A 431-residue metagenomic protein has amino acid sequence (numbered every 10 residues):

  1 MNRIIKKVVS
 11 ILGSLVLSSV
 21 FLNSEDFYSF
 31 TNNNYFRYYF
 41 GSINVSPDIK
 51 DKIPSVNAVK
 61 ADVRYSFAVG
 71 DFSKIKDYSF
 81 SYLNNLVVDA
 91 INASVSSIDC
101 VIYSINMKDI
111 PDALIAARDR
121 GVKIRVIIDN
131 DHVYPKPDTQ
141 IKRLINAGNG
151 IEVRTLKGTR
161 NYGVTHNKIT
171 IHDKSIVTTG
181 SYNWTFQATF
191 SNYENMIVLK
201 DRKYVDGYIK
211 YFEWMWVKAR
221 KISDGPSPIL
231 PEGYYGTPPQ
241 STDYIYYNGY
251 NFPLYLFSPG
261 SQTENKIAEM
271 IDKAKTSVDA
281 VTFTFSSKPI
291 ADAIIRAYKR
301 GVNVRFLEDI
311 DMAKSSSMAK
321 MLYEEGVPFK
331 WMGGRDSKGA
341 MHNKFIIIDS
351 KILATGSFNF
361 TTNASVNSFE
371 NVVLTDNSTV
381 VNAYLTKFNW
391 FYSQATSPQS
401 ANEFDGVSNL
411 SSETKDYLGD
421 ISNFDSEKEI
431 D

Functional and structural regions predicted by a protein language model:
N2-E25: Classical Sec-dependent N-terminal signal peptides that target proteins to the secretory pathway
L12, L418, K428-D431: N- and C-terminal low-complexity/disordered segments
F27-S94, S104-D272, R300-F388, E403-F404 (+3 more regions): HKD-type phospholipase D/PLD-like phosphodiesterase module
I102-Y103, T282-F283: Glycine- and other small-residue-rich loops at beta-strand/loop junctions that grip anionic moieties
N106, I110, S286, I290-A293: Secreted/periplasmic proteins that engage bacterial cell-wall peptidoglycan
A219-G225, Q394-E413: Charged phosphate-binding loop/patch that engages nucleotide di/tri-phosphates or the phosphate backbone of nucleic
